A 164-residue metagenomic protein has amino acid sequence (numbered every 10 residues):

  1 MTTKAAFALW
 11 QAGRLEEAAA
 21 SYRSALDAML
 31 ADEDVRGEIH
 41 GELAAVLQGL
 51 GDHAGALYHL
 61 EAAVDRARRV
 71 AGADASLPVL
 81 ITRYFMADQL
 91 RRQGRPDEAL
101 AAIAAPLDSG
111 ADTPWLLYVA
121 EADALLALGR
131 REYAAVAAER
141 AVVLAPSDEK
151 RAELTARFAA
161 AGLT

Functional and structural regions predicted by a protein language model:
D27-D34, A67-S76, S109-G110: Flexible helix-coil transition and linker loops at the boundaries of alpha-helical arrays
V35, D74-P78, T113, K150-L154: Structural signature of alpha-solenoid helical repeat junctions
R36-E38, L77-I81, W115-Y118, A122: Start-of-helix signal in alpha-solenoid helical-repeat scaffolds, especially tetratricopeptide repeats
